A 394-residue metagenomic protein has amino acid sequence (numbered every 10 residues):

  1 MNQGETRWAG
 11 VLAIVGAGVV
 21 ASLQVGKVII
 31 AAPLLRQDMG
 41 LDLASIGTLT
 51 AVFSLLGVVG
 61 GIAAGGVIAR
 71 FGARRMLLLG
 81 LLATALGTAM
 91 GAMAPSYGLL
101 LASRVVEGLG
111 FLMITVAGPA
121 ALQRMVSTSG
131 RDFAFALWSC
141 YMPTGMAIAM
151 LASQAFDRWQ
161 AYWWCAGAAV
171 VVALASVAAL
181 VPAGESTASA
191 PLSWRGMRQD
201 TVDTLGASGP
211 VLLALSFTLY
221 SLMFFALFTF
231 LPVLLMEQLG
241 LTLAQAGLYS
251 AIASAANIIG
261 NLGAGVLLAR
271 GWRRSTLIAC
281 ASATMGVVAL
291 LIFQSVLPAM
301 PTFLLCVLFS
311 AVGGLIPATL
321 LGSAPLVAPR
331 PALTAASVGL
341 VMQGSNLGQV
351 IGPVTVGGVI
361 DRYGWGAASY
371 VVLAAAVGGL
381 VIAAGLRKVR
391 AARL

Functional and structural regions predicted by a protein language model:
M1-G4, V181-L213: Juxtamembrane intracellular "pre-TM" segments in multi-pass secondary transporters
V28-I29, S208-N261: Extracytoplasmic gate region of multi-pass secondary transporters
V59-P95: Conserved MFS/SLC helix-loop-helix module at the cytosolic interface between two early adjacent transmembrane helices
G60-G72, G260-R273: Helix-to-loop junctions at the C-terminal end of transmembrane segments in multipass secondary transporters
S103-Y141: Cytoplasmic helix-loop-helix junction between adjacent transmembrane helices in 12-TM secondary transporters
T128, A134-P182: Helix-loop-helix hairpin linking two adjacent transmembrane segments in secondary transporters
R274-L320: C-terminal transmembrane helical hairpin of 12-TM major facilitator-type secondary transporters
L326-W365, V372: A late C-terminal transmembrane helix in Major Facilitator Superfamily
